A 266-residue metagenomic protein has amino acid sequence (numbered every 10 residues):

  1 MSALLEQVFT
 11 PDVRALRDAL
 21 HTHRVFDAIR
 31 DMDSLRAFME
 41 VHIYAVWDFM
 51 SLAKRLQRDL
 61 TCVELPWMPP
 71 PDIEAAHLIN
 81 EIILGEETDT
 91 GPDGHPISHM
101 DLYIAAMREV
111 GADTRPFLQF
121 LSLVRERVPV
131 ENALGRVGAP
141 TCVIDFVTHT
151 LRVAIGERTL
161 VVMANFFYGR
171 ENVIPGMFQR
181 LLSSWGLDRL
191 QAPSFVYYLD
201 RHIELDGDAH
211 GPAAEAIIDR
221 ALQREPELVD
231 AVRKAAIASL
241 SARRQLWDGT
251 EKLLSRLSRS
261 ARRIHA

Functional and structural regions predicted by a protein language model:
S2-A266: Non-heme di-metal
